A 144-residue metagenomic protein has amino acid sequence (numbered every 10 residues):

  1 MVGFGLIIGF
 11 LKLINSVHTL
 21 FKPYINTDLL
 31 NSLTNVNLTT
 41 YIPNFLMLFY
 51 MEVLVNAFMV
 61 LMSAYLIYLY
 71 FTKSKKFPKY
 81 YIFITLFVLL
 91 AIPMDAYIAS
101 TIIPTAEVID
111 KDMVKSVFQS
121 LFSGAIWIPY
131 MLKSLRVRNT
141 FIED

Functional and structural regions predicted by a protein language model:
V2-D144: Topology signature of small-to-medium multi-pass alpha-helical membrane proteins
